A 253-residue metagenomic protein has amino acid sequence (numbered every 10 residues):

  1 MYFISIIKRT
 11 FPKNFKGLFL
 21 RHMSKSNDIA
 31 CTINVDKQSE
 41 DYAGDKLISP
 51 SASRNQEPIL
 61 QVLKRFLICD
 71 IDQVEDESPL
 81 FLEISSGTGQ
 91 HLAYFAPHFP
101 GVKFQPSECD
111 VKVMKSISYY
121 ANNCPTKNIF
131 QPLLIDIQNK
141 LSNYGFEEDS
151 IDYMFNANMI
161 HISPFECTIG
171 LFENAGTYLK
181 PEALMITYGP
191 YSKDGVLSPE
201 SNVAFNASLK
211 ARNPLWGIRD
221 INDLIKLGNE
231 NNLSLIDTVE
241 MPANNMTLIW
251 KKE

Functional and structural regions predicted by a protein language model:
K25-Q73: Class I SAM-dependent methyltransferase Rossmann-like catalytic core, especially the SAM/SAH-binding loop
E75-G87: Conserved class I S-adenosyl-L-methionine
L82, G89-S142: Class I SAM-dependent methyltransferase SAM/SAH-binding core
F155: A conserved beta-strand element that flanks and buttresses the S-adenosyl-L-methionine
I162-A175: A short, conserved alpha-helix within the catalytic core of class I
E182-Y191: Conserved beta-strand signature within the Rossmann-like core of class I S-adenosyl-L-methionine
S198-N222: Conserved Class I S-adenosyl-L-methionine
L233-E253: Core SAM-dependent methyltransferase catalytic element
